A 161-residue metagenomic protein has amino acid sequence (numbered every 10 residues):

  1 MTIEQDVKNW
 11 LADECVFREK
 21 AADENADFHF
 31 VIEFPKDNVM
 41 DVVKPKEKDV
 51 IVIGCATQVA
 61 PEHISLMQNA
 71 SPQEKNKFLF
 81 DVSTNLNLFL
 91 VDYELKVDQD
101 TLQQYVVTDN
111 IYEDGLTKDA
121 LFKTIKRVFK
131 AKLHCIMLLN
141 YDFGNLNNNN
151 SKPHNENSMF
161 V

Functional and structural regions predicted by a protein language model:
M1-V50: Charge-rich, low-complexity N-terminal segments
P35, A56-Q58, N110-Y112: Solvent-exposed residues in well-ordered beta-strands and their adjoining turns, especially edge/terminal strands
N38-N69: Short, well-structured hydrophobic secondary-structure segments
D49-I53, D100-E113: Glycine-rich, often proline-containing surface loops adjacent to acidic residues and nearby aromatics that form
T57-Q104: Short, internal acidic amphipathic alpha-helical interface segments that mediate docking to partner proteins
A70-L90, E113-L146: Ampiphathic alpha-helical segments that act as solvent-exposed interaction surfaces
N140-V161: Short, highly charged C-terminal tails/helix-capping segments
